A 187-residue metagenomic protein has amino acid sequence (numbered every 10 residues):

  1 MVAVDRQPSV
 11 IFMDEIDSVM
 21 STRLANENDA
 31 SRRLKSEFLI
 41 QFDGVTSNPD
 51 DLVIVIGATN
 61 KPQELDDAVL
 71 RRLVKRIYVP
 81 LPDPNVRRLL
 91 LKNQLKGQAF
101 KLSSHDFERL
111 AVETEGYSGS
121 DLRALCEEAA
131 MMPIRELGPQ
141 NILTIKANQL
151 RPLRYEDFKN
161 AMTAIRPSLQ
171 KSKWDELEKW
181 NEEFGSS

Functional and structural regions predicted by a protein language model:
M1-V112, Y117, A129: Walker A/P-loop NTP-binding motif of AAA+ ATPase domains
R109-A124, P133-S187: C-terminal engagement/docking regions of AAA+ P-loop ATPases
